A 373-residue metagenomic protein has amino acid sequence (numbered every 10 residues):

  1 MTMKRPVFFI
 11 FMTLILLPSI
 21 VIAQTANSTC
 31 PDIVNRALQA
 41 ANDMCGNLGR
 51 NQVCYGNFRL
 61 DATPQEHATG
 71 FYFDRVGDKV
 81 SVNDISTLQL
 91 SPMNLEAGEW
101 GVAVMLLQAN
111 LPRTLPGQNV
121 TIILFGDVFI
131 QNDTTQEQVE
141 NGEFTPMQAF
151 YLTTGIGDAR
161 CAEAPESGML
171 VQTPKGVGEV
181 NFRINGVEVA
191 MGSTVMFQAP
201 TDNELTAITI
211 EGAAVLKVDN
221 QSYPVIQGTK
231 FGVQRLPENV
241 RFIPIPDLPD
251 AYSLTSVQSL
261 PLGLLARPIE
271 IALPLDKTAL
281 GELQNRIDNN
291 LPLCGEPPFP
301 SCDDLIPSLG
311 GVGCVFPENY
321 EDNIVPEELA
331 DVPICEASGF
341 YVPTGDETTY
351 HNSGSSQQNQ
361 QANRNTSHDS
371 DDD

Functional and structural regions predicted by a protein language model:
M1-P31, Q234-D373: Intrinsically disordered, low-complexity Ser/Thr/Pro-rich tracts
T25-G295: Flexible, surface-exposed loop/linker segments and immediately adjacent secondary-structure boundaries
